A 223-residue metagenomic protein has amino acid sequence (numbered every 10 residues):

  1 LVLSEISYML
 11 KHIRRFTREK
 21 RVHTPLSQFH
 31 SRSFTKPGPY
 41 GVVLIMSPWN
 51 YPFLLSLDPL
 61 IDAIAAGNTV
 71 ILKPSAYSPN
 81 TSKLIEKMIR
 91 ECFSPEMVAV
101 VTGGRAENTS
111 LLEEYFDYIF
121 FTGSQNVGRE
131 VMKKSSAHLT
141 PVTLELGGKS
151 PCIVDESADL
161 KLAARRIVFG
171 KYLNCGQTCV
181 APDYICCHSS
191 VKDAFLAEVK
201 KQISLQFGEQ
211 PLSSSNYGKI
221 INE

Functional and structural regions predicted by a protein language model:
L1-E19, H30: Long amphipathic alpha-helix in the N-terminal Rossmann-like dinucleotide-binding domain of NAD(P)-dependent
T17-V22, K36: Acidic catalytic patch
R21-Q28, G103, L212-Y217: Short linear capping/connector segments at secondary-structure termini
P25-L162, K200: Rossmann-like NAD(P) dinucleotide-binding subdomain of oxidoreductase/dehydrogenase enzymes
F93, N126-E223: ALDH superfamily catalytic-core signature
